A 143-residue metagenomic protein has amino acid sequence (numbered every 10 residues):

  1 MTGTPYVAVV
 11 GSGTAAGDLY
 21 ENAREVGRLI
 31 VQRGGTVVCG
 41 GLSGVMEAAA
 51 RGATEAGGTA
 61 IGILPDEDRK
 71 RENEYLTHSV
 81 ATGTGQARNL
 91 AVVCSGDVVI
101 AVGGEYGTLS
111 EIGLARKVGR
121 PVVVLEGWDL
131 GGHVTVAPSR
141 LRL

Functional and structural regions predicted by a protein language model:
M1-I61: Glycine-rich beta-alpha loop segments
T2-P5, G11-T14, G85-L143: C-terminal binding/interaction regions
G17-E21, G40, G44, E55 (+5 more regions): Residues at secondary-structure transition points
E21-N22, A50-R51, E74-Y75, V92 (+1 more regions): Short amphipathic alpha-helical segments
L42-S43, P65-D68, G127-D129: Short, ordered loop/turn segments at secondary-structure junctions
T54-G58, T77-A81, G119, L141-R142: Short, hinge-like loop/turn segments at secondary-structure boundaries
T59-L64, P121-L125: Short, hydrophobic beta-strand segments that form beta-sheet elements in well-ordered domains
I63-V99: Glycine-rich oxoanion-binding loops at beta->alpha junctions
